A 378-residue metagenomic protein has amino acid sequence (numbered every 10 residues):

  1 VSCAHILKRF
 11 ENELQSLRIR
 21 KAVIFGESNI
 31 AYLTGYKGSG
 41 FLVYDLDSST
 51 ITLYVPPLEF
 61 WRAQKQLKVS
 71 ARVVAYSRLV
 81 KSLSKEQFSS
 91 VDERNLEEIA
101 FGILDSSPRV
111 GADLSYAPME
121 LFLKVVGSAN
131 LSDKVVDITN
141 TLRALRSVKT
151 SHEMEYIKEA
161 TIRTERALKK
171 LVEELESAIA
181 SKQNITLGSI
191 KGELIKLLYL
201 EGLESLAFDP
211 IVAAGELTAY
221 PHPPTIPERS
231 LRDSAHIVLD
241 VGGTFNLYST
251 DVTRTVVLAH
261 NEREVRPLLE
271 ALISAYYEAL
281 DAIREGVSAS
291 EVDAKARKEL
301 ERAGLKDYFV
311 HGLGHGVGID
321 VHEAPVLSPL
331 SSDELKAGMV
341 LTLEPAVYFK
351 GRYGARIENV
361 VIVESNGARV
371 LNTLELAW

Functional and structural regions predicted by a protein language model:
V1-W378: Active-site neighborhoods and metal-handling regions in enzymes and metal-associated proteins
